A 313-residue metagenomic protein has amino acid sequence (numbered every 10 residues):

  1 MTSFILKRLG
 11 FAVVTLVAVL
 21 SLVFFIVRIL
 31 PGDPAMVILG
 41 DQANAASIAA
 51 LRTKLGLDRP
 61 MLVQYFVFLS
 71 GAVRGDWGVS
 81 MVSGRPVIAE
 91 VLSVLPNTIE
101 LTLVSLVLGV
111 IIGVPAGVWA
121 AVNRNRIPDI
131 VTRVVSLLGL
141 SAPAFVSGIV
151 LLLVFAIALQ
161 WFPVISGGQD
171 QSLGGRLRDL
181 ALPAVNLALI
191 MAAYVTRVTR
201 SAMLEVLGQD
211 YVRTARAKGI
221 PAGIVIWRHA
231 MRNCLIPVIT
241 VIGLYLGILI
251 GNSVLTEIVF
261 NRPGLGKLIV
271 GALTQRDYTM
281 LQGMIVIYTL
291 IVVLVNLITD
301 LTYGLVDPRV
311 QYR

Functional and structural regions predicted by a protein language model:
T2-S3, V13, A89-I130, A144 (+2 more regions): Alpha-helical transmembrane segments of integral membrane proteins, especially multi-pass inner/plasma-membrane
T15-F66, L159-D179: Hydrophobic alpha-helical transmembrane segments of membrane transport/permease proteins and related membrane-embedded
L22-I29, R59, S70, V134-I165 (+2 more regions): Membrane-water interface segments at the C-terminal ends of transmembrane alpha-helices in multi-pass inner-membrane
M36-L39, V63, G78-M81, S147-G148 (+4 more regions): Short, hydrophobic secondary-structure boundary micro-motifs
A43-N44, G56-L57, R74, G78 (+5 more regions): Residue-level marker of structural boundaries
T53-L62, R74-V87, G168-L180, L187 (+1 more regions): Membrane-interfacial helix-loop-helix junctions in multi-pass membrane proteins
D58-V114: An internal, D/E-rich "acidic patch" concept
